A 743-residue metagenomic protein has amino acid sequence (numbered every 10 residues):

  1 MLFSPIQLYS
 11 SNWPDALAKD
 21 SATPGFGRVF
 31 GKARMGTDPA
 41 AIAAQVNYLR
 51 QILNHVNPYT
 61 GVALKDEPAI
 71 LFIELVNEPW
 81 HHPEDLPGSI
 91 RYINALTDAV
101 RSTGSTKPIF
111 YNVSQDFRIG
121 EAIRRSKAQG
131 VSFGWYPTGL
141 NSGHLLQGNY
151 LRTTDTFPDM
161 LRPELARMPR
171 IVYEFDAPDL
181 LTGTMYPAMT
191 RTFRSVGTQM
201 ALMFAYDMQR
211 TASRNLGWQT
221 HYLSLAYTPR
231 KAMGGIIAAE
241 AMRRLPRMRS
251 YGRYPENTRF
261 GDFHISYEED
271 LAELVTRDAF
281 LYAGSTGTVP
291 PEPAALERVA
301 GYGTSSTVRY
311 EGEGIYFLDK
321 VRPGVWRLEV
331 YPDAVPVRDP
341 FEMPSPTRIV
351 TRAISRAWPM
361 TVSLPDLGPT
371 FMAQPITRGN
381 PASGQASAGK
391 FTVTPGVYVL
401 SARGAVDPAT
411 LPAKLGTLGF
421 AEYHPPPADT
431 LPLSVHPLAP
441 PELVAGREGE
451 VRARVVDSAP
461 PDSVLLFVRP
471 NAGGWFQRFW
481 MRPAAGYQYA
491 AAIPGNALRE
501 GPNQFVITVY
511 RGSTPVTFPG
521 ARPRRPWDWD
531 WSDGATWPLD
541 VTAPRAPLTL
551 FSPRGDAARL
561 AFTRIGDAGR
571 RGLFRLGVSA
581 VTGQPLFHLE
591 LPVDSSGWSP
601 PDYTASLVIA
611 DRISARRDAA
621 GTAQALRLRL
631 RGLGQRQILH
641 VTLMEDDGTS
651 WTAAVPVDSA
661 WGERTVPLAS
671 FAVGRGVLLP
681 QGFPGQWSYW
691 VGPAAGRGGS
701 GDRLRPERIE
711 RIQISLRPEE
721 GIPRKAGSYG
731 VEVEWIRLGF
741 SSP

Functional and structural regions predicted by a protein language model:
M1-A128: Active-site mouth of glycoside hydrolases
Y9-N12, W80-P83, Q115-G120, G139-L151 (+2 more regions): Acidic-and-aromatic substrate-binding clefts and catalytic sites of carbohydrate-active enzymes
I109-F110, R118-D179: Glycoside hydrolase catalytic-domain groove-lining segments
G183-N257: Substrate-binding cleft of secreted/luminal carbohydrate-active enzymes
G287-E442, R452-R454, A492, Y510 (+1 more regions): C-terminal beta-sandwich/jelly-roll accessory domains of carbohydrate-active enzymes
P323, D333-V335, D457-P461, L633-R636: Short proline/glycine-enriched turn/loop motifs at strand-loop junctions of beta-rich domains
L411-G566: Glycan-association/targeting regions that enable binding to alpha-glucans and other polysaccharides
D533-P743: Beta-rich carbohydrate-recognition modules and glycan-binding surfaces
